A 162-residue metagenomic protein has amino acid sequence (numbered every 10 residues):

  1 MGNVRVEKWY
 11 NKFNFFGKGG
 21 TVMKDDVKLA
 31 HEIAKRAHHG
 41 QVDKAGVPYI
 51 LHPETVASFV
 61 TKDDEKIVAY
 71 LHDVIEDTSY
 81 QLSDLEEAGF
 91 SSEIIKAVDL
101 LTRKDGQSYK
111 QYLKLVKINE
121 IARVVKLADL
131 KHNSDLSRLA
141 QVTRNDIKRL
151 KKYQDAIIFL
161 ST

Functional and structural regions predicted by a protein language model:
R5, W9-T162: Active-site helical microenvironments for divalent-metal-assisted chemistry
